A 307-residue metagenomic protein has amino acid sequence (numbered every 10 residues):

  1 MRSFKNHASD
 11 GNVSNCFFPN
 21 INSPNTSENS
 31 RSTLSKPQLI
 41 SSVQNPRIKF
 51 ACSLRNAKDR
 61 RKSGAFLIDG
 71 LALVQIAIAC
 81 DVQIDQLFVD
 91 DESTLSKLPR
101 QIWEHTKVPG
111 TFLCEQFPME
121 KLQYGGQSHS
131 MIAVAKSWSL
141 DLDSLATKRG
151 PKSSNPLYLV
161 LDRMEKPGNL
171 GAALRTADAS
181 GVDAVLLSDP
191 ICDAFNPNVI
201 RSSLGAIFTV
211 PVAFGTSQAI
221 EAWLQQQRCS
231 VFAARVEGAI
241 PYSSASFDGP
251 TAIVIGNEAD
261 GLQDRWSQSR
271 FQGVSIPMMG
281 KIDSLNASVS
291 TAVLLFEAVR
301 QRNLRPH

Functional and structural regions predicted by a protein language model:
R2-A8, V13-N22, E28-K97, I191-C192: Boundary-proximal intrinsically disordered activation/regulatory segments immediately upstream of a helical core
C16, A79, H105, F112 (+3 more regions): RNA substrate-binding interface of SAM-dependent RNA methyltransferases
I40, F66, D162-R163, S188-D189 (+3 more regions): Glycine- and other small-residue-rich loops at beta-strand/loop junctions that grip anionic moieties
G70, E165-A172, D283-S290: Amphipathic alpha-helical repeat scaffolds
K97-K107, R265-W266: Short, aromatic/basic amphipathic alpha-helical patches
W103-T106, T111-M131: Glycine/small-residue-rich loop that forms an oxyanion/phosphate-binding "nest" at active or ligand-binding sites
M131-A133, T176-S180, I191-I207, D264-H307: Structured adenosyl-cofactor binding patch, chiefly the S-adenosyl-L-methionine
A233-I282: Active-site/ligand-binding-proximal alpha/beta "capping" segment
